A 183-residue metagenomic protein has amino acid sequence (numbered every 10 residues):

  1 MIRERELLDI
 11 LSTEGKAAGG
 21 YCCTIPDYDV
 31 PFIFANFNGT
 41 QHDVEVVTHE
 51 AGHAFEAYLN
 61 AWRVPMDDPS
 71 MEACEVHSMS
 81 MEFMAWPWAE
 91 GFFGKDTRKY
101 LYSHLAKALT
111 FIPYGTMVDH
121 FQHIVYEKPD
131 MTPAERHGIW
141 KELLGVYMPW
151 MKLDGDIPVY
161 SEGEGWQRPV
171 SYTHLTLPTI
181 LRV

Functional and structural regions predicted by a protein language model:
M1-F32: Contiguous, non-catalytic segments that form substrate-binding/exosite surfaces or channel walls
C23, H53, A57-A61, P87-G91: Conserved helix-loop functional segments at active or binding sites
H42-A57: Active-site recognition of the HExxH zinc-binding catalytic motif
A57-M79: Post-HEXXH active-site segment of zinc metalloproteases
M71-D96: Post-HExxH zinc-binding segment in Zn-dependent metallohydrolases
E90-V170: Long, amphipathic alpha-helical stalk/connector segments used for oligomerization, subunit docking, or mechanical
T173-T179: Conserved small/polar residues in nucleotide/adenosyl-binding loops
